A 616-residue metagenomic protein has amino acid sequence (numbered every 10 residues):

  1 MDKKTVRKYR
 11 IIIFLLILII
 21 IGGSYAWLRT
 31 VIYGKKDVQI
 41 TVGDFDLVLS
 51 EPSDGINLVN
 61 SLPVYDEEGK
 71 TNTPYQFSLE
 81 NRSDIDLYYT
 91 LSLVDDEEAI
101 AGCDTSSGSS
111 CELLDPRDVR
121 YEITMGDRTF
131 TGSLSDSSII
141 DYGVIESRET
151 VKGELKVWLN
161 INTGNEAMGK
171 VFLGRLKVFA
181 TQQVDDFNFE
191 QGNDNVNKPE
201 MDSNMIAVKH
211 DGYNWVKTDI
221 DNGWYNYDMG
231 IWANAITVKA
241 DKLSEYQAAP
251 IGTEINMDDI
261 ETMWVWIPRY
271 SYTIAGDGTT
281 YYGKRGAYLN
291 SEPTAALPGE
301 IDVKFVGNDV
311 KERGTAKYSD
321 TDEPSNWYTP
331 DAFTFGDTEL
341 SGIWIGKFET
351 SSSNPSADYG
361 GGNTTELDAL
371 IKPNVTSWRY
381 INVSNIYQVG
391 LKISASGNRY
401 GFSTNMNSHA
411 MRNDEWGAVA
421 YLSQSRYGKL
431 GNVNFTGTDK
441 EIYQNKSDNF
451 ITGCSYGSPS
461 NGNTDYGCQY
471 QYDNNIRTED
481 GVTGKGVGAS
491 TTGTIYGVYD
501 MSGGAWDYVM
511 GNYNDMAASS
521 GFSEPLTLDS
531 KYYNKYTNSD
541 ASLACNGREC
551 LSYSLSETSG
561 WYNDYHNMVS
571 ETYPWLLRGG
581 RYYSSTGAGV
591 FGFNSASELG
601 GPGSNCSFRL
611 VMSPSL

Functional and structural regions predicted by a protein language model:
D2-E67, K170-F172, K177-V184: Short, polar/proline-rich extracytoplasmic segments that appear immediately after membrane translocation
K3-K4, S61-E67, M125-K152, K156-W158: Extracellular adhesion/glycan-binding regions together with long Ser/Thr- and acidic-residue-rich low-complexity tracts
I19-I20, R29, E67-R128: Surface-exposed interaction patch
T71-Y88, S92-E98, I139-V184: C-terminal, structured domain-capping segment
P74-Q76, V171-R175, M205, D259-R269 (+7 more regions): Extracellular structured ligand-interaction cores
D185-S325: N-terminal module-boundary/linker segments of secreted carbohydrate-active enzymes
E254-E261, S291-M501, P614: Short aromatic-cysteine micro-motif
D414-G417, T438, Q444, D448-Y466 (+6 more regions): C-terminal, surface-exposed recognition/capping segments
